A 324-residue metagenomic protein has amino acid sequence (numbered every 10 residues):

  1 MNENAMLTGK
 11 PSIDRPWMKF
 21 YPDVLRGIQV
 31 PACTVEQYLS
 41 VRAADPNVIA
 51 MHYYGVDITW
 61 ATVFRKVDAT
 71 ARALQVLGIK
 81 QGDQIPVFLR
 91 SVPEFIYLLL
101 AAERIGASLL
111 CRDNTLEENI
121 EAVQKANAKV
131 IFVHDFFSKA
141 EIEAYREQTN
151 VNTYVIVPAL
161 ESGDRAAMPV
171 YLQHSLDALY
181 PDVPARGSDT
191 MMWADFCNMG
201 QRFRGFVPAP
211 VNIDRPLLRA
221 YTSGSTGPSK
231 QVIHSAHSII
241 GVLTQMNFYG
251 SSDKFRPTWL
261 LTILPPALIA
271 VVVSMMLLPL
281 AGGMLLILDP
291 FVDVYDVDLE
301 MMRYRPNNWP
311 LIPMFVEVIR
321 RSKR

Functional and structural regions predicted by a protein language model:
P11-K19, Q37-T59: AMP-dependent adenylate-forming
I49-K80, Q84-V92, I96-L100, L116-I120 (+1 more regions): Conserved AMP-binding/adenylate-forming core of the ANL superfamily
T59-A61, P208, L217-T244: Conserved AMP-binding A3 loop
F64-A69, C197-R204, I213, V232-D253 (+1 more regions): Conserved structural elements of the adenylate-forming
P86-F88, F95, L99, E103-F137 (+3 more regions): Short beta-strand->loop structural element characteristic of the AMP-binding/adenylate-forming
G106, I240-W259, A267-P310, M314-K323: Conserved AMP-binding/adenylation subdomain of ANL enzymes
N114-Q148, G163, V242-L261, D293-N307: Conserved ATP-dependent adenylate/AMP-binding module captured primarily in the ANL superfamily
Q173-Y221, P228, S252-W259: Conserved pre-ATP/AMP-binding loop-to-beta segment of ANL
